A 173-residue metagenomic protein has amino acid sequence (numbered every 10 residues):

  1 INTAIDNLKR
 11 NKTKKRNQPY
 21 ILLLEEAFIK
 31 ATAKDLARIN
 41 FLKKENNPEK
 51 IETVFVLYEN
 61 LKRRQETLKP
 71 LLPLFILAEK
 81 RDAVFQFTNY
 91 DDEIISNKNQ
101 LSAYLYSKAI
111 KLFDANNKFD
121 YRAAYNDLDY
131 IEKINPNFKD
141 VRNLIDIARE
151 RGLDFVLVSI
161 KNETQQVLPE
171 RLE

Functional and structural regions predicted by a protein language model:
I1, D6, T13-I29, L36-N60 (+2 more regions): A structural "domain/chain start" motif
